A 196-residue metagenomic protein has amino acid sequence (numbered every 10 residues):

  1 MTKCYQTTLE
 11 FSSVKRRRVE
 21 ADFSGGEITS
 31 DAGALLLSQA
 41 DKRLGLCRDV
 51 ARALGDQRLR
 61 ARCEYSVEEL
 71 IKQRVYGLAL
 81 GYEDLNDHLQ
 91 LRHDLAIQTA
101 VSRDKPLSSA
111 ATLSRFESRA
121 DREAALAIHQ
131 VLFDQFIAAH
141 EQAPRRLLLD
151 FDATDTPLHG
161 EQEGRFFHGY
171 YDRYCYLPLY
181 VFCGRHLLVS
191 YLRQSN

Functional and structural regions predicted by a protein language model:
M1-N196: Dynamic "connector" segments at or just before major functional cores
